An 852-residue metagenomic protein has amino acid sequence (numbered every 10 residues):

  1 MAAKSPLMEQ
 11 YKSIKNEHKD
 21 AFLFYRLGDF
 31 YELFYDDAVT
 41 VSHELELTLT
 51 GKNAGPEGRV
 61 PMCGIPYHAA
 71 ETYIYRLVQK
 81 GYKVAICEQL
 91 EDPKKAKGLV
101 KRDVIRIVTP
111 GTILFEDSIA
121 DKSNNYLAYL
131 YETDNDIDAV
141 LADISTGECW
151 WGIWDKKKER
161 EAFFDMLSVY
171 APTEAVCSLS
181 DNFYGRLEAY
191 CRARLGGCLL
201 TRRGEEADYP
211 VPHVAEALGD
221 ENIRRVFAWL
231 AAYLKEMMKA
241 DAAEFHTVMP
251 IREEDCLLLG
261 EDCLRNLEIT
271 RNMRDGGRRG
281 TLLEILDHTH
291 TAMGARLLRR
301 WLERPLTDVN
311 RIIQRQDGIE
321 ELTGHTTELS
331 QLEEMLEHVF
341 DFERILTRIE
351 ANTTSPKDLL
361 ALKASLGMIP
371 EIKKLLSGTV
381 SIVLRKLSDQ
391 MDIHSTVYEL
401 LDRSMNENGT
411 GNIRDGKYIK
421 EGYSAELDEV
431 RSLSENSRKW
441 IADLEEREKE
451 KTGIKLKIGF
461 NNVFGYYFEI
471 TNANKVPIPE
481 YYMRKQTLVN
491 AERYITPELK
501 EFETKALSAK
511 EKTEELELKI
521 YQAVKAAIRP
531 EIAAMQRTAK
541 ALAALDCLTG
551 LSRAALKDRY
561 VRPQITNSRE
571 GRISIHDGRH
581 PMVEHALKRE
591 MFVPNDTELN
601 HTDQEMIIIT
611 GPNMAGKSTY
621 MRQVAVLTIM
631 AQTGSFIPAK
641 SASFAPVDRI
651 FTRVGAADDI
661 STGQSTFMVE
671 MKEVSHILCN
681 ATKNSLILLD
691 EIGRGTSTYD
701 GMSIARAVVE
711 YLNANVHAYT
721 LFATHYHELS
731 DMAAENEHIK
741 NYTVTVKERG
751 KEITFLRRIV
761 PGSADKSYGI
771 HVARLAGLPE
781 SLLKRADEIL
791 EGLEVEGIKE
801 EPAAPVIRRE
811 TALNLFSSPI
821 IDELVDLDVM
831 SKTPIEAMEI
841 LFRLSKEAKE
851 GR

Functional and structural regions predicted by a protein language model:
M1-R296, E303-T326, D341-T347, A351 (+1 more regions): Basic, polar low-complexity surface loops/patches
A2, S13-N16, F164, H338 (+1 more regions): N-terminal accessory targeting/assembly segments
K4-M8, F24, Y35, Y67-I74 (+32 more regions): Amphipathic alpha-helical transducer elements in NTP-driven molecular machines
I14-E17, E44-T48, K80, I107-G111 (+40 more regions): Conserved, well-folded catalytic cores of nucleic-acid-processing and energy-transducing macromolecular machines
F30-Y31, Y35-G51, D138-V140, D165 (+11 more regions): A conserved P-loop NTPase coupling/switch region
Y35-A38, D220, H290-T291, W301 (+5 more regions): ATPase nucleotide-binding head domains, primarily ABC-like/P-loop NTPase cores
K52-C63, C149-W150, V211-G219, E268-N272 (+10 more regions): Short hinge/gating elements
G204-Y209, L258, M273, A364-K439 (+4 more regions): Amphipathic heptad-repeat alpha-helical coiled-coil/stalk segments that mediate oligomerization, filament/stalk
